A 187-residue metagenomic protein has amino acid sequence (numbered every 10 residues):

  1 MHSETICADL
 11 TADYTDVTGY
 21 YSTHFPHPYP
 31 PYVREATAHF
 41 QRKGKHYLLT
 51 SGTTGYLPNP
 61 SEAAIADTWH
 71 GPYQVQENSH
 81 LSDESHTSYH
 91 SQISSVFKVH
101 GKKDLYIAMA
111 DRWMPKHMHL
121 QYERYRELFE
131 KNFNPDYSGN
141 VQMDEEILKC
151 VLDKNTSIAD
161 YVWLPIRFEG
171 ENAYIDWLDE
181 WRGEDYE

Functional and structural regions predicted by a protein language model:
M1-E187: Carbohydrate-active catalytic/glycan-binding domains of CAZyme proteins, especially the secreted or lumenal ectodomains
